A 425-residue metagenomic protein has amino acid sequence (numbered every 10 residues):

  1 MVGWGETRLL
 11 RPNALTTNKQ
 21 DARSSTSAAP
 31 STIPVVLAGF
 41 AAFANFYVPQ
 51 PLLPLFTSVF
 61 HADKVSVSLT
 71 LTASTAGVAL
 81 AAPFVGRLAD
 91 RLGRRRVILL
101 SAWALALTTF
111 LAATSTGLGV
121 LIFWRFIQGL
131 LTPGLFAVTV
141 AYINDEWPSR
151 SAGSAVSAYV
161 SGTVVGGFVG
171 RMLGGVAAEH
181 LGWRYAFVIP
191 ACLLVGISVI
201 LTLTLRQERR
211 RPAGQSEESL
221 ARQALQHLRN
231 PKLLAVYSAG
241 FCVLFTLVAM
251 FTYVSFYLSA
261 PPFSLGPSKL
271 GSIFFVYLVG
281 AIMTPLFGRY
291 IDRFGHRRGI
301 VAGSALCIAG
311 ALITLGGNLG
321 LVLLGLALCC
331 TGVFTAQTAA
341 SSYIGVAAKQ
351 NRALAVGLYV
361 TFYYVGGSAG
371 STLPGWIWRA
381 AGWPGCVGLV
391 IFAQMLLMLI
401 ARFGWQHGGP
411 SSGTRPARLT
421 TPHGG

Functional and structural regions predicted by a protein language model:
K19-S25, R206-Y237: Juxtamembrane intracellular "pre-TM" segments in multi-pass secondary transporters
H61, G93, T114-V120, P148 (+1 more regions): Helix-breaking motifs and short loop linkers at transmembrane-helix boundaries and internal kinks in secondary membrane
L80-T116: Conserved MFS/SLC helix-loop-helix module at the cytosolic interface between two early adjacent transmembrane helices
A82-G93, M283-G295, W378: Helix-to-loop junctions at the C-terminal end of transmembrane segments in multipass secondary transporters
T108, G119-Q128, G320-L328: Paired small-residue
W124-T163: Cytoplasmic helix-loop-helix junction between adjacent transmembrane helices in 12-TM secondary transporters
A158-L205: Helix-loop-helix hairpin linking two adjacent transmembrane segments in secondary transporters
R297-A340: C-terminal transmembrane helical hairpin of 12-TM major facilitator-type secondary transporters
